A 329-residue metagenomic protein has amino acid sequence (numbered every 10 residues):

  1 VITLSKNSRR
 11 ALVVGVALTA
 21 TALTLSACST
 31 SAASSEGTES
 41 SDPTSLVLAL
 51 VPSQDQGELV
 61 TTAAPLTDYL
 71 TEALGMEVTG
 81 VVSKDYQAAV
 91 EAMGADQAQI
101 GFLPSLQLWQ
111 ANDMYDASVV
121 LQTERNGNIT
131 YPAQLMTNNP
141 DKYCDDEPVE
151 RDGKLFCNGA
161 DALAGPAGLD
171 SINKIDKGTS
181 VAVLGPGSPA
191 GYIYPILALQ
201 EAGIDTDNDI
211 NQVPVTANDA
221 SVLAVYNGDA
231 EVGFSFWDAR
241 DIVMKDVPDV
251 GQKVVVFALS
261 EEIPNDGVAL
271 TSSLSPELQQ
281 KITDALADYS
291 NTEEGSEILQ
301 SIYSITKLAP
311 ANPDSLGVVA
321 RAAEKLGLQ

Functional and structural regions predicted by a protein language model:
A22-A27: C-terminal motif of bacterial Sec signal peptides marking the signal peptidase cleavage site
S29-A32: Bacterial signal peptide processing site
D42-L48, Q54-P65, L270, L274-Q329: An extracytoplasmic/periplasmic, membrane-proximal ligand-sensing/linker region
P52, P132-C144, I263-E277: A bilobed periplasmic-binding-protein/Venus flytrap-type ligand-binding module shared by bacterial periplasmic
V82, Q87-G101, D113-Y115, K174 (+1 more regions): Short helices/loops that flank or line small-molecule/ion binding pockets
F102-Y115, A198-E201, Y226-N227, E231-Q252: A ligand-binding cleft/hinge motif common to bilobed small-molecule-binding domains
A117-G127, N211, M244-E262: Short beta-strand->loop
E124-G187: A conserved helix-loop-strand patch within extracytoplasmic ligand-binding domains of the periplasmic binding
